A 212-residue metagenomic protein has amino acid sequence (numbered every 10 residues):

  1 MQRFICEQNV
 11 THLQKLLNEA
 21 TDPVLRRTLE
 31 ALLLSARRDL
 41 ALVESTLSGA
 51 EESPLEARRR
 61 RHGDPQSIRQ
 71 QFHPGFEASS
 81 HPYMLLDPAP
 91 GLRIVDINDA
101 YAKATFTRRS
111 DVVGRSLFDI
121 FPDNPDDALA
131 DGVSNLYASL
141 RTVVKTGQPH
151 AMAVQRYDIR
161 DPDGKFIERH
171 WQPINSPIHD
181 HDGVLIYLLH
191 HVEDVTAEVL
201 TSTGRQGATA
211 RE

Functional and structural regions predicted by a protein language model:
M1-H62: Extended, charge-rich alpha-helical interface modules
R27, A50-R69, E193-E212: PAS-associated C-terminal cap
G63-A104: Sensory modules in modular signal-transduction proteins
P88, Q155-F166, H179: PAS-family sensory domains
A102-F121: PAS and related sensory helical modules
N124-I159: Terminal output helix/cap of sensory domains in signal transduction proteins
P149-A151, E168-H170, Y187: Beta-strand residues that line the small-molecule/cofactor-binding core of sensory signal-transduction domains
P173-P177, G183-A197: PAS-family sensory domains
